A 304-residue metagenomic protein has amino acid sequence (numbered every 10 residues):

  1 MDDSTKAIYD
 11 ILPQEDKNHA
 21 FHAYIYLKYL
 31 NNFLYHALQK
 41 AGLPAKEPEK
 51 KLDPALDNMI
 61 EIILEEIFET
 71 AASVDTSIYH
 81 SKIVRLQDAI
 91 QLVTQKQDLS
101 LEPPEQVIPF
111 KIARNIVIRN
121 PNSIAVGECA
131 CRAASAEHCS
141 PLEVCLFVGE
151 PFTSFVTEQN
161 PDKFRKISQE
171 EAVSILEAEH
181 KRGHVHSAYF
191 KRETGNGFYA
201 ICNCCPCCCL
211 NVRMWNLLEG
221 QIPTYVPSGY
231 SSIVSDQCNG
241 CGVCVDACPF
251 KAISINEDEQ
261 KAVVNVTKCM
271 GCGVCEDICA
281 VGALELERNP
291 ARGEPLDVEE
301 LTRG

Functional and structural regions predicted by a protein language model:
M1-G183, V263, E285-G304: Iron-sulfur (Fe-S) cluster-binding modules
F110-I112, V185-K191, N216-L218: Glycine-rich, charged/polar anion/phosphate-binding loops that engage phosphate groups from diverse ligands
I118, I124-E128, E177-I201, S232 (+1 more regions): Immediate flanking context of iron-sulfur cluster ligation sites
G127-H138, Y199-N211, D236-F250, K268-V281: Local cysteine-cluster metal-coordination motifs and their immediate loop/turn environment, predominantly Fe-S cluster
A133-F155, N196-N203, C208-P223: Accessory C-terminal segments flanking Radical SAM cores
Y189-N196, A200, L218-A247, K251-G271 (+2 more regions): Ferredoxin-like iron-sulfur electron-transfer modules
